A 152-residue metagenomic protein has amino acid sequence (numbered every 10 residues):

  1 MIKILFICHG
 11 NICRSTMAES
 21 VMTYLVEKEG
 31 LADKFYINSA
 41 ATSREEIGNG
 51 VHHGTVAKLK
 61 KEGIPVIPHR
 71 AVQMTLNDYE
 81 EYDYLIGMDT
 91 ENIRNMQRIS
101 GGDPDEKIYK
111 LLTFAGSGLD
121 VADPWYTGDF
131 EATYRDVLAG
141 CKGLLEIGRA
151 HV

Functional and structural regions predicted by a protein language model:
M1-E81, R149: Conserved active-site segments centered on acidic
C8, L59, I86-G87, V137: Hydrophobic structural packing positions in well-ordered secondary structure
S15, M88-D89: Replace "coordinates the UDP/GDP/TDP-sugar" with "coordinates nucleotide-activated sugar donors
Y84, T90-R149: Phosphate-binding/catalytic loops
